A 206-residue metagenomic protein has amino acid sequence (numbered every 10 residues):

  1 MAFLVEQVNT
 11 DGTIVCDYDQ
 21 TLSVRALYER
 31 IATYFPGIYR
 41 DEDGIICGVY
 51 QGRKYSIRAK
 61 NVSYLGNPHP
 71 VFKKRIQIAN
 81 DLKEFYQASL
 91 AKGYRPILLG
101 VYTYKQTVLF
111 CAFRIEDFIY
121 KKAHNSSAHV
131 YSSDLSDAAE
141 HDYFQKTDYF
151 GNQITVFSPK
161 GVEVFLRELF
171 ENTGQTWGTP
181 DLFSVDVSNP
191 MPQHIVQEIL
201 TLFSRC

Functional and structural regions predicted by a protein language model:
M1-C206: Intrinsically disordered, charged low-complexity linkers and terminal tails that flank or connect structured domains
